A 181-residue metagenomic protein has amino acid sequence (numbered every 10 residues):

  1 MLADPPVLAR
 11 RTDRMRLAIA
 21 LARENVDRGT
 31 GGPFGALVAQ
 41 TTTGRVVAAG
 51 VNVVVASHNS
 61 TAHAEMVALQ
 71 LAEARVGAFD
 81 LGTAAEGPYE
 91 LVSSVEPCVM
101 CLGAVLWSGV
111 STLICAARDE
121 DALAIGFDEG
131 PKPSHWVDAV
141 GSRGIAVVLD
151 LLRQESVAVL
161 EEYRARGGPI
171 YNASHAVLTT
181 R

Functional and structural regions predicted by a protein language model:
M1-N25, G87, A104, S108-R181: Zinc-dependent deaminase
D27-G31: Short loop/turn motifs at secondary-structure junctions and domain boundaries
F34-Q40: Short beta-strand scaffold segments in enzyme catalytic cores
R45-V54: Short beta->alpha transition motifs characteristic of CBS
V53-V67: A short, polar/charged loop-to-alpha-helix boundary motif
A74-A85, T112-I114: Phosphate-handling active-site elements
G82-E96: Immediate flanking context of iron-sulfur cluster ligation sites
V95, V99-L102, W107: Conserved redox-active cysteine motifs that mediate thiol-disulfide chemistry, especially di-cysteine Cys-X(1-2)-Cys
